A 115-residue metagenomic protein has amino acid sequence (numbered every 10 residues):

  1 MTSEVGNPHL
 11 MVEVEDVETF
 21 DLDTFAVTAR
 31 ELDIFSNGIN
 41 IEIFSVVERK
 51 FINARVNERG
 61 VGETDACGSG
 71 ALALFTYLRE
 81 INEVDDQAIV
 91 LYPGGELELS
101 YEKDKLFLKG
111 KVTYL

Functional and structural regions predicted by a protein language model:
M1-A66, A73-L115: Active-site proximal loop and beta-alpha junction motif in alpha/beta enzyme cores
